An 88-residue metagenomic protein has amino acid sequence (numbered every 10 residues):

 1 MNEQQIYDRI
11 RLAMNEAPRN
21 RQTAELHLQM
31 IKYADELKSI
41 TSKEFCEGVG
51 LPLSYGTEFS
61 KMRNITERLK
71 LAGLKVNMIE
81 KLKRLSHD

Functional and structural regions predicted by a protein language model:
M1-Q4, K70: An acidic intrinsically disordered interaction segment
E3, Y7, Y55-E58: Intrinsic-disorder-associated interaction segments
Q4-K32: Short, Lys/Arg-enriched anionic-surface-contact patches
K38-S39: Acidic, low-complexity, intrinsically disordered interaction modules
K43-G50: Short alpha-helical "recognition helix" segments of helix-turn-helix
L53-E67: Major-groove recognition helix of helix-turn-helix-like DNA-binding domains
L71-D88: Intrinsically disordered, low-complexity basic tails/linkers immediately adjacent to helix-turn-helix/homeobox/MYB/SANT
